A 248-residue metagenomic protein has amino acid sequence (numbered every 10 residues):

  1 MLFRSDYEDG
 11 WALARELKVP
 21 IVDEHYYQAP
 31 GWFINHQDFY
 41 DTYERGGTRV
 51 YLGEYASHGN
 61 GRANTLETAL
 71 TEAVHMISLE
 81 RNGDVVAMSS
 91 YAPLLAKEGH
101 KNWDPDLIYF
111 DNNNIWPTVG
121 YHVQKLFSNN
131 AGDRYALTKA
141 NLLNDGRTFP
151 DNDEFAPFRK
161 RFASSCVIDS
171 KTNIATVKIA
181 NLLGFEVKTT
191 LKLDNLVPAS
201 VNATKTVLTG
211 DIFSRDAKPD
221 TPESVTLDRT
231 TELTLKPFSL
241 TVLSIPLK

Functional and structural regions predicted by a protein language model:
M1-L2: Short, small-residue-biased leader/transition segments that mark boundaries at the very start of proteins
D6-R15, L191-L193: Distinct, well-ordered alpha-helical segments
E8-A12, Q37-D41, H75-L79, N112 (+4 more regions): Generic recognition of flexible, low-complexity loop/linker segments
L13-E16, P20-N130, G184: Catalytic-core region of carbohydrate-active enzymes that cleave or remodel glycosidic bonds
W116, G120, L126-P150: A structural signal for beta-strand and strand-to-loop patches characteristic of beta-rich domains
P157-A199, K205, T241: Carbohydrate-binding surface patches
L196-P237: Acidic, Ser/Thr/Pro-rich beta/coil linker or hinge segments at domain junctions
L243-K248: Short beta-strand-to-coil "C-cap" segments at the C-terminal boundary of structured domains/repeats, marking
